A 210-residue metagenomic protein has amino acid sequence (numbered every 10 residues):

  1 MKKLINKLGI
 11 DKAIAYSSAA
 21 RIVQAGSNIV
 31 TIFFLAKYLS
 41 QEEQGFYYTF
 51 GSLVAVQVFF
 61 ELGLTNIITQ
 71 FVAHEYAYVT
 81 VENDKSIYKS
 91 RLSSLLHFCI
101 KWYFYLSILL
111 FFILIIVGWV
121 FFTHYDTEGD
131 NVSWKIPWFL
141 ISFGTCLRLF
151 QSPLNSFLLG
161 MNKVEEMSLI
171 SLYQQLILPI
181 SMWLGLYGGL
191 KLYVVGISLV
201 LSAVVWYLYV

Functional and structural regions predicted by a protein language model:
M1-N28, S90-H97: N-terminal membrane topogenesis motif
K2-N6, F34, I68, S156 (+4 more regions): C-terminal transmembrane helix end/exit motif
I10-D11, T145-S171, Y193: Membrane-interface junctions at transmembrane-helix termini in multi-pass inner-membrane proteins
L35-V58, L192-I197: Interfacial/gating helices of multi-pass transporter permease domains
Y48-T80, T145-Q151, W206: Small-residue-rich midsections of specific transmembrane alpha-helices
H97-D126, W183-L184: Alpha-helical transmembrane segments of multi-pass membrane transport and lipid-handling proteins
F112-V120, T127-Q151, S168: Alpha-helical transmembrane segments of multi-pass membrane proteins
F139, S168-V210: Hydrophobic alpha-helical transmembrane segments
